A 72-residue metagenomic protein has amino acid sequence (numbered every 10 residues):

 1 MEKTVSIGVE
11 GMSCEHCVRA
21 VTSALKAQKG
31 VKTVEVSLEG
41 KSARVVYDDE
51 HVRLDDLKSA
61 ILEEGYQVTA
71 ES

Functional and structural regions predicted by a protein language model:
M1-S72: Flexible metal-binding regulatory segments at protein termini and peripheral loops
